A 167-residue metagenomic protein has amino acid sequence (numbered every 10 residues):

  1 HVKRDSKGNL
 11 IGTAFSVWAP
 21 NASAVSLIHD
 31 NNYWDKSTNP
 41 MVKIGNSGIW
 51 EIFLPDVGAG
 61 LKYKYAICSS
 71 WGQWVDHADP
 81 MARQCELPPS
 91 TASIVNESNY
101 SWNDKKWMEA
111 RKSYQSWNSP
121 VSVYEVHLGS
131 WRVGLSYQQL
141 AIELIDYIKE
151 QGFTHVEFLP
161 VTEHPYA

Functional and structural regions predicted by a protein language model:
H1-A14, N39-E125, R132-L135, Q139: The feature marks proteins involved in alpha-glucan
V17, Y65, V126, I148 (+1 more regions): Conserved, mostly hydrophobic/aromatic
W18-V25, G58: Short proline/glycine-enriched turn/loop motifs at strand-loop junctions of beta-rich domains
V25-L27, Y63: Short beta-strand elements bearing conserved aromatic residues within extracellular beta-rich modules
I28, G129, L159: Conserved residues at the C-terminal ends of beta-strands
D30-D35, S70: Change "in extracellular beta-sheet-rich domains … of secreted and cell-surface proteins" to "in beta-sheet-rich domains
L140-I148: Short secondary-structure subsegments characteristic of cysteine-rich extracellular domains
Y147-A167: Aromatic-lined carbohydrate-binding/catalytic grooves of carbohydrate-active enzymes
